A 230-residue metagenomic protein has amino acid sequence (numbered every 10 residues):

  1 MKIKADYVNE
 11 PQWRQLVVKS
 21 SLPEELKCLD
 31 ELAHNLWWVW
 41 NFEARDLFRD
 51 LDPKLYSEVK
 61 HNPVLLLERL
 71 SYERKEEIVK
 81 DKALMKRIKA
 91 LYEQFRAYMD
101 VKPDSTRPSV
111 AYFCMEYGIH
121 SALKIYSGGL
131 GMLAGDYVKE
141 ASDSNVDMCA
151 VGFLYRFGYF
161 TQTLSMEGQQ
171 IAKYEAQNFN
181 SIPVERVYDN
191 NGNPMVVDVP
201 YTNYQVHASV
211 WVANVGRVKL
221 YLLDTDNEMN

Functional and structural regions predicted by a protein language model:
M1-N230: Catalytic cores of carbohydrate-active enzymes across secretory and cytosolic contexts
